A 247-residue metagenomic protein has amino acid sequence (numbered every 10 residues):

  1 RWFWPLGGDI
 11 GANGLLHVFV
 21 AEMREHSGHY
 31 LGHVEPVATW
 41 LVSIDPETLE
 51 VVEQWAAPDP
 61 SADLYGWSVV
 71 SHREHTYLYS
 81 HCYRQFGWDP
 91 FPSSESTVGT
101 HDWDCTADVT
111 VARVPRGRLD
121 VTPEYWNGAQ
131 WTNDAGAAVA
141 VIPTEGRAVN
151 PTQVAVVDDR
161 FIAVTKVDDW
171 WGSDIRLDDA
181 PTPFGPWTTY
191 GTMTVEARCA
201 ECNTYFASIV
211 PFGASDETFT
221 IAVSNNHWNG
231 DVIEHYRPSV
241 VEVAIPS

Functional and structural regions predicted by a protein language model:
R1, I10-P60, Y77-V149, A155-C199 (+2 more regions): Beta-rich carbohydrate-recognition and catalytic domains
R1-D9, Y65-V69, N150-Q153, Y205-P211: Beta-propeller and closely related beta-sheet repeat lectin domains
S61-G66, E74: Glycine-centered flexibility motif
T204-F206, R237-P238: Short hydrophobic/aromatic beta-strand or adjacent loop that forms the aromatic wall/cage of a ligand/substrate-binding
A207, E217-T218: Extracellular glycan/ECM-engagement signal in secreted proteins
